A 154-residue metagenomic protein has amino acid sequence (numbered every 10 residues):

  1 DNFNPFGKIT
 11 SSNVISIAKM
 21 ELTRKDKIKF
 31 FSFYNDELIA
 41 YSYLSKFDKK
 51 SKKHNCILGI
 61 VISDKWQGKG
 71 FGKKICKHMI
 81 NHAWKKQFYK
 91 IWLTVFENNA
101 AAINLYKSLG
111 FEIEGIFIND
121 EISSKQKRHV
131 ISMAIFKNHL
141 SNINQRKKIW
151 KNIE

Functional and structural regions predicted by a protein language model:
N4-K65, C76, F136-H139, I149-I153: Acetyl-CoA-dependent GNAT
K27, R128-S132: Short hydrophobic/aromatic beta-strand or adjacent loop that forms the aromatic wall/cage of a ligand/substrate-binding
W66, G70: Glycine-rich phosphate-binding loop
G72, C76, N99-A102, N119-S124: Short glycine/proline-centered loop/turn elements that form peptide/ligand docking sites
K74, H78, H82, N104-S108: Structural preference for long, well-ordered alpha-helical segments within the folded cores of structured domains
C76, A83-T94: Conserved GNAT acetyl-CoA-binding A-motif
W92-F96, K107, E112-H129: Conserved catalytic-core motifs of GNAT/GCN5-like acyltransferases
